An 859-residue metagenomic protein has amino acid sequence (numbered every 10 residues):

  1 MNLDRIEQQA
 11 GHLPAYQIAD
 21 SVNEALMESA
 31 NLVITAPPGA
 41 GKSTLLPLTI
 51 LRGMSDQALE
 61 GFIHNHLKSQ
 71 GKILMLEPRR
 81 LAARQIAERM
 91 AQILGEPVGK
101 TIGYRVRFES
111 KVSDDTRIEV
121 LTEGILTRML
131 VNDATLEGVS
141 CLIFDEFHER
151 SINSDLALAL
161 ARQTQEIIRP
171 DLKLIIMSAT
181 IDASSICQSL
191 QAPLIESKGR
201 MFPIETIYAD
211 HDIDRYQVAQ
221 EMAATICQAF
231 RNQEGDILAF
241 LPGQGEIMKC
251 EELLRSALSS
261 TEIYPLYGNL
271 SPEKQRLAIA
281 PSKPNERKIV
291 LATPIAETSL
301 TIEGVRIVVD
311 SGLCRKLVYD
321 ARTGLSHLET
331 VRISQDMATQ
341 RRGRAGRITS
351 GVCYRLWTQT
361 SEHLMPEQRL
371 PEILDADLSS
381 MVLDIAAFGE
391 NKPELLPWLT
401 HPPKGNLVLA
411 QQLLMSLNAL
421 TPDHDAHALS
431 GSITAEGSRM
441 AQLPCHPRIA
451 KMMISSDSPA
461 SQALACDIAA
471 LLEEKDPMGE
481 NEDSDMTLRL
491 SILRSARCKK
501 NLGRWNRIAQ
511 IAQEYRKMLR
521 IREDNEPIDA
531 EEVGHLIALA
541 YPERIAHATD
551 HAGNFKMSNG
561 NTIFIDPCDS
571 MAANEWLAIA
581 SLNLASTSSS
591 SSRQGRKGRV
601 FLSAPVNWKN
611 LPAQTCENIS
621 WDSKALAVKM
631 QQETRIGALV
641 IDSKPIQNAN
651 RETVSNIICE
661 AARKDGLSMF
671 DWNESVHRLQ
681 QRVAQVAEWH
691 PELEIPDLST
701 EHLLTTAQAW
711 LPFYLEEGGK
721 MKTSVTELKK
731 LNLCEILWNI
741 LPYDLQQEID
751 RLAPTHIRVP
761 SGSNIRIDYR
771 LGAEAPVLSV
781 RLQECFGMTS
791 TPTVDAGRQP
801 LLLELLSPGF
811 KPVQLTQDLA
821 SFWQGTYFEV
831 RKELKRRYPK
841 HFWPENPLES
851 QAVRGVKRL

Functional and structural regions predicted by a protein language model:
M1-M452, K517, D524, F564 (+4 more regions): P-loop NTPase motor module signature
T44, L253, S259-S260, P265 (+7 more regions): Second RecA-like catalytic domain
L190, A548-H551, D750-A753: A short, compositionally biased
L194-S197, G553-S558, A753-P760: Short acidic-hydrophobic surface loop/beta-edge motif
M201, T562, S763-I765: Short, solvent-exposed loop/turn motifs
G343, A578-A604, V780-L802: Short, solvent-exposed cationic patches
I537, V628-L859: A positional "C-terminalness" feature that preferentially activates on distal terminal regions of long, nucleic
